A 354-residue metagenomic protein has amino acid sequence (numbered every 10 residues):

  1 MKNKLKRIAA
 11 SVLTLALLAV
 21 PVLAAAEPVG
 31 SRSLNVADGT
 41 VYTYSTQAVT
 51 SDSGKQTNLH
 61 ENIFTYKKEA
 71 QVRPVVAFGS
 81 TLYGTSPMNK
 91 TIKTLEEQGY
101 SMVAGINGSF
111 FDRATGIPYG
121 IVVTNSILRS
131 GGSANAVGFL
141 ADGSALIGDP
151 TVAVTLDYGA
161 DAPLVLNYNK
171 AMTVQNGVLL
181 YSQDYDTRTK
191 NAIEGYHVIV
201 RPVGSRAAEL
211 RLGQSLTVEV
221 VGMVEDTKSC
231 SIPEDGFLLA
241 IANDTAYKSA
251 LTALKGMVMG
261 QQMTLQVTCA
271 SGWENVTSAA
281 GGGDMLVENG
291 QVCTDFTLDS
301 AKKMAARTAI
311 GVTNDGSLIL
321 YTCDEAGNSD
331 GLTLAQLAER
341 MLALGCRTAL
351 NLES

Functional and structural regions predicted by a protein language model:
M1-V12: Bacterial N-terminal signal peptides that target proteins for export
K2-K4, P21, A48-T50: A generic structural signal for solvent-exposed, polar alpha-helical segments
A9, V22-A26: Intrinsically disordered, low-complexity Ser/Thr/Pro-rich tracts
L13, L17-P21: Hydrophobic core
A25-S354: Gly/Ser/Thr/Pro-rich low-complexity, intrinsically disordered segments
